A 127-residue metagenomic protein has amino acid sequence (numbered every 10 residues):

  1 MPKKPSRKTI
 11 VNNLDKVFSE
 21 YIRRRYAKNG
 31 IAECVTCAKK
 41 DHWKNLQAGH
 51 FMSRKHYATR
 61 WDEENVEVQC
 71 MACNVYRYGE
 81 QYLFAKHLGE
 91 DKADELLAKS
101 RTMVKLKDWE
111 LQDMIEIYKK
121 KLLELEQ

Functional and structural regions predicted by a protein language model:
M1-Y21, Y26, A38-K40, L96-Q127: A boundary/linker detector
K3-R7, K55, C73: Residue-level detector of alpha-helix boundaries and kinks
I10, A58, Y76: Conserved aromatic-histidine-acidic binding/catalytic patches
D15, R25-E33, D62-V66: Short metal-coordination and nucleic-acid-contact micro-motifs, chiefly zinc-binding Cys/His arrays
E33-N65: Histidine-centered nuclease catalytic patch
A38-H42, V66-D91: Short Cys/His-centered divalent metal-binding micro-motifs
R54-V68, G89-S100: Short microdomains enriched in Cys/His and/or Lys/Arg
